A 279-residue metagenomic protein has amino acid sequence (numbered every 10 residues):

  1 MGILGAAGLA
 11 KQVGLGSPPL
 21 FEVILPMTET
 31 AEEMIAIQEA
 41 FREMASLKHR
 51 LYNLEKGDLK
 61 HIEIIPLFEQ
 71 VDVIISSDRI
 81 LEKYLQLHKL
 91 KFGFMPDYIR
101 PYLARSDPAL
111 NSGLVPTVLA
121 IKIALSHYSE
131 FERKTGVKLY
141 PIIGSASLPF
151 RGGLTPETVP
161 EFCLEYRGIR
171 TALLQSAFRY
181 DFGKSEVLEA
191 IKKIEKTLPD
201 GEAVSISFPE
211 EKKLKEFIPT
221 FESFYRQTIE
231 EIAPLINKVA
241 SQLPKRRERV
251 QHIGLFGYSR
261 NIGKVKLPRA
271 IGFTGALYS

Functional and structural regions predicted by a protein language model:
M1-D78, K83-R100, R170, F273: Catalytic alpha/beta active-site cores
D78-S279: Active-site capping/gating regions of soluble enzymes
